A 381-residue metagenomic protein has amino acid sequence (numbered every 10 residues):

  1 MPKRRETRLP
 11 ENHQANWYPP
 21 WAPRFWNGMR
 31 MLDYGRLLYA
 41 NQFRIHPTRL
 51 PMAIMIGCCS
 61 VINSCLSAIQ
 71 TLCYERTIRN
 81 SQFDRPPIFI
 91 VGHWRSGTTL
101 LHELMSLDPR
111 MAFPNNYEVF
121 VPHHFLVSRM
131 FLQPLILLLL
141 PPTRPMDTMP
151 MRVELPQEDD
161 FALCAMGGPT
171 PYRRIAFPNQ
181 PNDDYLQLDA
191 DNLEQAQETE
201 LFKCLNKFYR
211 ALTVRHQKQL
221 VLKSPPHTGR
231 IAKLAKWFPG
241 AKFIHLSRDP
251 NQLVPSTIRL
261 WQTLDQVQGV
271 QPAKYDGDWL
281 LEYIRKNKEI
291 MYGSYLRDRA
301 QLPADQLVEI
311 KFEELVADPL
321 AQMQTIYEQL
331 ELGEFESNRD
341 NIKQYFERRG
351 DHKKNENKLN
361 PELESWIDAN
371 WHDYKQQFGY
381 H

Functional and structural regions predicted by a protein language model:
M1-A68, I78, L186-A190, A196-T199 (+1 more regions): PAPS-dependent sulfotransferases, especially Golgi type II membrane carbohydrate sulfotransferases
A68-I90, V119-H123: N-terminal signal-anchor transmembrane helix
I90-S106: Glycine-rich phosphate-binding P-loop
V91-H93, V221-P225, F312: Short His-Asn-centered micro-motif
L107-Y117: Post-Walker A helix-loop "phosphate-sensing" segment adjacent to the P-loop in P-loop NTPases
F120-L220: PAPS-dependent sulfation machinery
K223-S224, L234-R259: Conserved phosphate-donor/acceptor-positioning beta-strand/loop module used by diverse small-molecule
T228-I231, N251-V254, V316-P319: Flexible loop/turn segments at secondary-structure boundaries
